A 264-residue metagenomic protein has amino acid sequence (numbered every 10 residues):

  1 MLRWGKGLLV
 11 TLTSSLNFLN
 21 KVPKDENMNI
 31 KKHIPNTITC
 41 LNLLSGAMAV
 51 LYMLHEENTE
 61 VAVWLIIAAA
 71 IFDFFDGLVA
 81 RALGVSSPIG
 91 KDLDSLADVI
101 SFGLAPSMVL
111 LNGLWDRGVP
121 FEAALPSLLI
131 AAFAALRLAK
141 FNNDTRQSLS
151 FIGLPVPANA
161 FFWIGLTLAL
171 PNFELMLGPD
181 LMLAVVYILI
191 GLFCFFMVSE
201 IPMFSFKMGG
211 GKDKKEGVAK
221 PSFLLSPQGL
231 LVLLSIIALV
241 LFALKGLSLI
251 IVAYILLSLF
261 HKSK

Functional and structural regions predicted by a protein language model:
L2-F74, F223-L224, Q228, L239-I250 (+2 more regions): Topogenic membrane-insertion module of multi-pass membrane proteins
F18-V22, I152-K264: C-terminal membrane-associated helical module and adjoining short loops/tails
N29-I38, S45-W64, G118-L149, L154-P155 (+1 more regions): "…together with the soluble PPM/PP2C metallo-phosphatase catalytic core" -> "…together with the soluble PPM/PP2C
H33-C40, V61-W64, D92, L96-V99 (+5 more regions): Alpha-helical transmembrane segments of integral membrane proteins
P35-C40, A82-F141: Multi-pass membrane catalytic core of lipid/isoprenoid biosynthesis enzymes
L44, I71, F75-V79, L96 (+1 more regions): Active-site His/Glu-centered metal-binding helix of metallohydrolases
M48-W64, L104-L125, L166-V185: Helix-coil boundary and interhelical linker segments in multi-pass alpha-helical membrane proteins
G77-S87, A135-S148, V198-S205, L259-K264: C-terminal ends of transmembrane helices
